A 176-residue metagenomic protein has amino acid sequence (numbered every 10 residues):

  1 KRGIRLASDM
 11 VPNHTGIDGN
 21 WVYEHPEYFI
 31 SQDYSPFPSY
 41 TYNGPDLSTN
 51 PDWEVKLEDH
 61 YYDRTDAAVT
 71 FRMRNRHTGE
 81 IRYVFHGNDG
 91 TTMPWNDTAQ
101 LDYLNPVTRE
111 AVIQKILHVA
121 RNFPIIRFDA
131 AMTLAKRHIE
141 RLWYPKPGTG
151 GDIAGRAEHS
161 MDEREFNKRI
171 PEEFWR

Functional and structural regions predicted by a protein language model:
K1-L6, Y144: Aromatic-lined substrate-binding rim segments of carbohydrate-active enzymes
L6-S8, I126: Hydrophobic faces of well-ordered beta-strands that scaffold small-molecule active sites in alpha/beta enzyme cores
P12-H14: Short "lid" loop at the C-terminus of a central beta-strand within the Rossmann-like core of SAM-dependent
G16-R176: Alpha-amylase-like alpha-glycosidases and glucanotransferases acting on alpha-linked glucans and related
